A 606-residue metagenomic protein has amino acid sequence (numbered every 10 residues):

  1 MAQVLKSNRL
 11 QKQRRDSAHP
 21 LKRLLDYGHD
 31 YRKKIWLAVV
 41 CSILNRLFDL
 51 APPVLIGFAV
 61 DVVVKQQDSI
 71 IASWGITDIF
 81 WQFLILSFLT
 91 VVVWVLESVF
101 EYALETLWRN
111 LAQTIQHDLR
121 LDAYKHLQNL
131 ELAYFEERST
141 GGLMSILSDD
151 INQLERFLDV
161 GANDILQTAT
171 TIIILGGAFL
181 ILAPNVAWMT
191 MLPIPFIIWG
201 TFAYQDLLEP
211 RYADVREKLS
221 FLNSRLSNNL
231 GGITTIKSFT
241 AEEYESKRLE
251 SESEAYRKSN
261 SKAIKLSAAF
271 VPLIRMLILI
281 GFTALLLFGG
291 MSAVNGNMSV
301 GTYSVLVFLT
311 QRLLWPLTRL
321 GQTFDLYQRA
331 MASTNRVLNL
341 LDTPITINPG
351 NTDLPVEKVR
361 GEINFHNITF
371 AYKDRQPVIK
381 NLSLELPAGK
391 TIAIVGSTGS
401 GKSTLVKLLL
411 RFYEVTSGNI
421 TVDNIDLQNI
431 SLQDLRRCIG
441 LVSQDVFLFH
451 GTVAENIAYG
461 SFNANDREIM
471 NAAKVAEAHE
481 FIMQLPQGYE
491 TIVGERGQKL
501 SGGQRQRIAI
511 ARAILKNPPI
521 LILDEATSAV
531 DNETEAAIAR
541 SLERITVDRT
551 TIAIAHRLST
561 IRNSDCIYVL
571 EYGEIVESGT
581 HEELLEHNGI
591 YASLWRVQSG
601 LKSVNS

Functional and structural regions predicted by a protein language model:
M1-P52, V64-L89, L96, F100 (+11 more regions): Membrane-integrated ABC transporters
L37-L44, T90, N163-D214, L285-M298 (+1 more regions): Transmembrane helices of ABC transporter permease
V40, F48, P52, F100 (+5 more regions): Hydrophobic alpha-helical transmembrane segments of ABC transporter permease domains
V60, A123, L127, I236 (+2 more regions): Helix-loop junctions and hydrophobic alpha-helical segments within the transmembrane domains of large membrane
L86, T90-E97, E101, I194-T201 (+3 more regions): Hydrophobic alpha-helical segments in the permease module
G141, D214-K262, T352-L354: Loop segments that connect adjacent transmembrane helices in multi-pass transporters
L222, S238-A241, K265, F282 (+1 more regions): Cytosolic ends of transmembrane helices, especially the final helix of ABC transmembrane type-1 domains
P349-G350, L354-S606: ABC-type nucleotide-binding domain
